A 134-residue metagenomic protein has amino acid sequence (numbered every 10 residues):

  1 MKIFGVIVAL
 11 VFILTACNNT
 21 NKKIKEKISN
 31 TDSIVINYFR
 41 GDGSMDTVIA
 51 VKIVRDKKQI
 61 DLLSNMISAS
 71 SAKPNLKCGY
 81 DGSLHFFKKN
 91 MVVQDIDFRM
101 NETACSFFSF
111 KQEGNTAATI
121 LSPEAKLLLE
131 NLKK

Functional and structural regions predicted by a protein language model:
M1-V8: Positively charged n-region of N-terminal signal peptides that target proteins for export
L14-A16: C-terminal motif of bacterial Sec signal peptides marking the signal peptidase cleavage site
N18-K134: Function-determining sites in protein domains
